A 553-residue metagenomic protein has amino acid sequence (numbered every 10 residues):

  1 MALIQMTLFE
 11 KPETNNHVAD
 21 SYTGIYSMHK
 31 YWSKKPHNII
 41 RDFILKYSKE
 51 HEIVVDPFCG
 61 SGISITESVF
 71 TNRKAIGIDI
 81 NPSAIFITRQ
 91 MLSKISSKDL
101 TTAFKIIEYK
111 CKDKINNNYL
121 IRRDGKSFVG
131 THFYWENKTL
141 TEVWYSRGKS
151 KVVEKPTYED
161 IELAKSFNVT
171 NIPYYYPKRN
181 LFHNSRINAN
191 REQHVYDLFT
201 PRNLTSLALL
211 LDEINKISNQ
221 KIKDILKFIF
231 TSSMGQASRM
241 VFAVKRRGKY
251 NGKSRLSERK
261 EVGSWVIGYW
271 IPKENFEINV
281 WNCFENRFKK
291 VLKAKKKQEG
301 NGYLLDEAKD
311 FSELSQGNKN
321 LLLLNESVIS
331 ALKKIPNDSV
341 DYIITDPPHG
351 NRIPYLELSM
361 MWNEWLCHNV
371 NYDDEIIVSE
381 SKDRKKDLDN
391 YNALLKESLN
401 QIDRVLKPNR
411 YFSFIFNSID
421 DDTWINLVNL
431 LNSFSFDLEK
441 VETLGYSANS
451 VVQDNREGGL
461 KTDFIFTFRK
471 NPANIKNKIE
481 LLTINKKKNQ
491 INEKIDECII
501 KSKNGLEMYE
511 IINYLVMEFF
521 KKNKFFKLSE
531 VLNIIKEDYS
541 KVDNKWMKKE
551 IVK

Functional and structural regions predicted by a protein language model:
L3-V54, T71-P336, R352-R384, S398 (+9 more regions): Nucleic-acid modification enzymes, centered on SAM-dependent nucleic-acid methyltransferases
F58-G62: Class I SAM-dependent methyltransferase "Motif I" SAM/SAH-binding loop
I63-N72: Conserved SAM-binding loop of SAM-dependent methyltransferases across substrates and taxa, primarily the Class I
E213, V378-E439: Conserved Class I SAM-dependent methyltransferase catalytic core
I343-I344: Hydrophobic beta-strand segment of the Class I
I479-L481, K522-K553: Charged low-complexity interaction tracts in eukaryotic proteins
I495-K503: Short amphipathic alpha-helical interface segments
S502-L515: Short acidic, hydrophobic short linear motifs in intrinsically disordered regions
